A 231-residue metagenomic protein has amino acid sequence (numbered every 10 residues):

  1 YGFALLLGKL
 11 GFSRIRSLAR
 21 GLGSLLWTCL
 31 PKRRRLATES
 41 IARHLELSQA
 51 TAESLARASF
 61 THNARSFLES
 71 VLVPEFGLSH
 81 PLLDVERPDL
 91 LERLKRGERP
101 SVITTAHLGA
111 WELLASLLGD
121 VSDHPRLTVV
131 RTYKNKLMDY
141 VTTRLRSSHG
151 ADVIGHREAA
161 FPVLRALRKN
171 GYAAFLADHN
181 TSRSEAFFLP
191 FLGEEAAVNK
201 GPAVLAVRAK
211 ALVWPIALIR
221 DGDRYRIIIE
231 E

Functional and structural regions predicted by a protein language model:
Y1-T105, A110, S122, D139-R144 (+1 more regions): Membrane-anchoring hydrophobic helices of lipid-metabolizing enzymes
L5-L10, A110-S116, R165-D178: Short, composition-biased local secondary-structure segments
K9, L117-V121, R208: Active-site catalytic microenvironments for nucleophilic, acid-base chemistry
L91-E92, A115-G119, T142-T143, V163-L164 (+1 more regions): Short amphipathic alpha-helical segments and helix-helix/interface helices
K95, G119, S147, L167 (+1 more regions): Anion (oxyanion) recognition and catalysis
E98-R157, N180-L192, A196, R220: Catalytic core of membrane glycerolipid acyltransferases/transacylases, capturing the structured, soluble-facing
E158-D221: Membrane-associated lipid acylation/remodeling enzymes share a hydrophobic transmembrane-juxtamembrane segment
R226-E231: Short, electropositive alpha-helical surface patch
